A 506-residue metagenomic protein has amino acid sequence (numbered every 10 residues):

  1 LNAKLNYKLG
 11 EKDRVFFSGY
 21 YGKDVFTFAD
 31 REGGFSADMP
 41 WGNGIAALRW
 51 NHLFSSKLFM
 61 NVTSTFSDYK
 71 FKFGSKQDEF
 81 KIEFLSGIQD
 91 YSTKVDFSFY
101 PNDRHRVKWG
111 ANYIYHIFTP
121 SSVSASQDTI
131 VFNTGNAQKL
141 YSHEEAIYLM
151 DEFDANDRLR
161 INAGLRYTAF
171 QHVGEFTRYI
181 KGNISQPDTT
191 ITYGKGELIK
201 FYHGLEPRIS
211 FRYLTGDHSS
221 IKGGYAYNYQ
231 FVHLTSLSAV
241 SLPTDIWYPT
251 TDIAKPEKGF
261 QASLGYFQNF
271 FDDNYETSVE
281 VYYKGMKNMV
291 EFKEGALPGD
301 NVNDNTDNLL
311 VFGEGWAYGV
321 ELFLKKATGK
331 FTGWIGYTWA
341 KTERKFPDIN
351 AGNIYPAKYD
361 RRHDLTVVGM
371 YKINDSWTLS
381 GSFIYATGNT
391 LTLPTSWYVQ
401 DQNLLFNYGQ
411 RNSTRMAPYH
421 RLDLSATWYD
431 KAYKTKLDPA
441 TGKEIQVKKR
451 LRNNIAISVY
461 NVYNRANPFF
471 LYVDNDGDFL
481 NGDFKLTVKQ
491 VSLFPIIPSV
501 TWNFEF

Functional and structural regions predicted by a protein language model:
K12-M60, F66-D90, T134, P243: Flexible loop and strand-edge segments within Gram-negative outer membrane beta-barrel domains
K12-V15, F54-M60, R104-V107, R158-I161 (+5 more regions): Repeated loop/turn-to-beta-strand initiation elements of outer-membrane beta-barrel proteins
Y21-V25, F66-K70, Y113-T119, Y167-Q171 (+10 more regions): Transmembrane beta-strands of outer-membrane beta-barrel pores
K70, I117-N133, Q171-S185, Y213 (+4 more regions): Surface-exposed extracellular loop regions of Gram-negative outer-membrane beta-barrel proteins, predominantly
D90-K94, N136, E144, P249-K255 (+5 more regions): Outer membrane beta-barrel strand-and-loop segments of large Gram-negative receptors, especially TonB-dependent
K108-H218, F231-V232, I349: Signature of Gram-negative outer-membrane beta-barrel scaffolds
Y282-G285, D304-T395: Gram-negative outer-membrane beta-barrel transporters
K287, S376, Y385-D401, R421 (+1 more regions): C-terminal beta-signal and adjacent terminal beta-strands/loops of Gram-negative outer-membrane beta-barrel proteins
